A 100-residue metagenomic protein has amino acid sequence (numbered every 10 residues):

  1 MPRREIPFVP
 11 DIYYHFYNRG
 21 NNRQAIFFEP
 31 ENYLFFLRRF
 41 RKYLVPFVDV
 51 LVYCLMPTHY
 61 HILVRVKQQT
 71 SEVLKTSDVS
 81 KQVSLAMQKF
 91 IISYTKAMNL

Functional and structural regions predicted by a protein language model:
M1-L100: Short catalytic/metal-binding and nucleic-acid-binding patches
